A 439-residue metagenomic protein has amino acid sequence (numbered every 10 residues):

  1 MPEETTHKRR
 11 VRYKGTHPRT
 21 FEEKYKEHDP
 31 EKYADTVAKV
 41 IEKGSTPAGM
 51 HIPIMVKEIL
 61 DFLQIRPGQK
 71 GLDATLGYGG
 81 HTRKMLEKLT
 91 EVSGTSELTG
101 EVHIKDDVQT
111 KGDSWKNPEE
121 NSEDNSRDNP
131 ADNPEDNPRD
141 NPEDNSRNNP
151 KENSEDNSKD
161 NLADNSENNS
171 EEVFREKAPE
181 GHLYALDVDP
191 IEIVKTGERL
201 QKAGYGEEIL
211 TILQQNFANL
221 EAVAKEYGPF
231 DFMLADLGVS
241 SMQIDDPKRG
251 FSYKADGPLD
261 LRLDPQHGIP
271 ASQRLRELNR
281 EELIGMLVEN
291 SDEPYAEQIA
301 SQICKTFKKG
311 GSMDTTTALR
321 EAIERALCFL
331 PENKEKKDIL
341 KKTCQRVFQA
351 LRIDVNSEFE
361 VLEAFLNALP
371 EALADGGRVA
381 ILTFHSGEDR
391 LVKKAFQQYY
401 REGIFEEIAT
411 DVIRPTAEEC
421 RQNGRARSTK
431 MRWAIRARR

Functional and structural regions predicted by a protein language model:
M1-G94, L98, H103-I104, W115 (+8 more regions): S-adenosyl-L-methionine-dependent methyltransferase catalytic core, i.e., the SAM/SAH-binding region
